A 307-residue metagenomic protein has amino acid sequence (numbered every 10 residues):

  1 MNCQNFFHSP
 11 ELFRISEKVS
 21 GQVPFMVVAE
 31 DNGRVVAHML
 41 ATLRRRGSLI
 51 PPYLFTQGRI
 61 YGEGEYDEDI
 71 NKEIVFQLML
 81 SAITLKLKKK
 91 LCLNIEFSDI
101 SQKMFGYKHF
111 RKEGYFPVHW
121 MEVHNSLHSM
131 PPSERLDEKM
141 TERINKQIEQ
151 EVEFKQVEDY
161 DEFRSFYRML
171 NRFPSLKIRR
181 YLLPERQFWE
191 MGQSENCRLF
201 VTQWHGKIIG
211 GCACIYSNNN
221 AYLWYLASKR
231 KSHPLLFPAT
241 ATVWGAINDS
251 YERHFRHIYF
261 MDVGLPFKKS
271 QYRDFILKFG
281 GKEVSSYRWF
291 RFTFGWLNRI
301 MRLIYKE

Functional and structural regions predicted by a protein language model:
M1-N32, V36-S48, D99-E122, H128-L235: A conserved beta-strand-loop-helix scaffold within acyl/acetyltransferase catalytic domains
Q22-P24, K89-C92, C197, E252-F255: Short, high-confidence coil segments that cap the C-terminus of an alpha-helix and link into the following beta-strand
D31, L43-R44, K108-P132, F255-E307: Active-site/acyl-donor-binding loops of N-acyltransferases
Y53-D99, F105: A gly/proline- and charged-residue-enriched helix-loop-helix capping module
E63-D69, Q77-S81, Q187-G192, N196-G295: Aromatic (often tryptophan-rich) hydrophobic motifs at membrane interfaces
N94-F97, E153-K155, I258-M261: Short catalytic-loop micro-motif centered on adjacent basic/acidic residues
